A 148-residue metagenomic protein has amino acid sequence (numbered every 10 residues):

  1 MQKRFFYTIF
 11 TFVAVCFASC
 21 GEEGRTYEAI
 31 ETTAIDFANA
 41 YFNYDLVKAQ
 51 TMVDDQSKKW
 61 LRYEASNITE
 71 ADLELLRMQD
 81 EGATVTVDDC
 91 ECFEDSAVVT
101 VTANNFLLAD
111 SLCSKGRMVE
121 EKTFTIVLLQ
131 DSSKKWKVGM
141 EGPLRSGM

Functional and structural regions predicted by a protein language model:
M1-A18: Sec-dependent bacterial lipoprotein signal peptides
F10, T26-T32, Q50-T51, T125-V127: Alpha-helical interaction segments
A14, A18, D88-C90, S111: Secreted/extracellular small peptides and ectodomain modules produced from precursors
C20-N43: Short, low-complexity N-terminal intrinsically disordered segments enriched in polar/charged residues
T26-Y27, E74-M78, L112-G116: Intrinsically disordered, low-complexity segments enriched in polar/charged residues with Gly/Pro, especially when
E31, L46-V98, A103-L107: Short solvent-exposed beta->alpha transition segments
E91-M148: Exposed beta-sheet edge and beta->alpha loop/turn motif
